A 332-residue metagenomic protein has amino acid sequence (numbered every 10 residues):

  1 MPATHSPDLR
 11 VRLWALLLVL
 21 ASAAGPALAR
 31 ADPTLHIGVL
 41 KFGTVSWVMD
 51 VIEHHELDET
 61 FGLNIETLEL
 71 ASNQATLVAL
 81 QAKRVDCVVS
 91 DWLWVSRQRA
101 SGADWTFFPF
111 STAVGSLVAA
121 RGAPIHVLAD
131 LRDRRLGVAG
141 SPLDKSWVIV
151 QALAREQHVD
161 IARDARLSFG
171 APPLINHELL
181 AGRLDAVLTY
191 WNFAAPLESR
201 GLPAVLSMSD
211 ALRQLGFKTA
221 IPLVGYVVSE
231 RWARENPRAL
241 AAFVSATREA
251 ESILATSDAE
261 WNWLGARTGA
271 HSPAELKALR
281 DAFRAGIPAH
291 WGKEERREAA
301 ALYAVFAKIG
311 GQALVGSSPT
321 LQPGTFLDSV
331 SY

Functional and structural regions predicted by a protein language model:
M1-R10: N-terminal secretory signal peptides that target proteins for export/translocation
W14-A23: Bacterial N-terminal signal peptides
R30-D160, R166-F169, E178, D185-W191 (+1 more regions): Short, glycine-/small- and polar/acidic-enriched structural segments that line small-molecule recognition paths
T60, D210-T219, A285-E295: Short, solvent-exposed loop/beta-turn-alpha elements that line the ligand-binding surface or hinge of extracytoplasmic
W92-L93, P173-A266: Pocket-lining segment of extracytoplasmic ligand-binding domains
S111-L117, A123, L202-P203, P222-Y226 (+2 more regions): Small-molecule pocket liners
A233-I309: Secondary-structure end/capping motifs
A300-Y332: Conserved C-terminal helix/tail region of periplasmic/extracytoplasmic solute-binding proteins
